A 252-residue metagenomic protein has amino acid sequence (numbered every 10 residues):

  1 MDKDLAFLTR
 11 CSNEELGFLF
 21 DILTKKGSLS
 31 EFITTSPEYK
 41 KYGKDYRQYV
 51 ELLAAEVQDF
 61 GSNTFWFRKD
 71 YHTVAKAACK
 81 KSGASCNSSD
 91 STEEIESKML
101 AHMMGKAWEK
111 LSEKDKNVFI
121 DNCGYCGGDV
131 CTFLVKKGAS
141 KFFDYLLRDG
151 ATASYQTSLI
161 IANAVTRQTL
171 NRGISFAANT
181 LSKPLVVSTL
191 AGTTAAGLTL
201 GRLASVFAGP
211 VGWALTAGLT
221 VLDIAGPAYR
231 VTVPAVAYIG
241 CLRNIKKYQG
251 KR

Functional and structural regions predicted by a protein language model:
M1-L159: Terminal export/targeting leaders at protein ends
I33, V50, V57, V74 (+9 more regions): Extended aliphatic helical segments
G124, G128, T132-T152, T166 (+4 more regions): Solvent-exposed flexible segments
A162: Glycine-rich anion/phosphate-binding loop at the beta-strand->alpha-helix junction
L170-R252: Membrane-engaging insertion elements
